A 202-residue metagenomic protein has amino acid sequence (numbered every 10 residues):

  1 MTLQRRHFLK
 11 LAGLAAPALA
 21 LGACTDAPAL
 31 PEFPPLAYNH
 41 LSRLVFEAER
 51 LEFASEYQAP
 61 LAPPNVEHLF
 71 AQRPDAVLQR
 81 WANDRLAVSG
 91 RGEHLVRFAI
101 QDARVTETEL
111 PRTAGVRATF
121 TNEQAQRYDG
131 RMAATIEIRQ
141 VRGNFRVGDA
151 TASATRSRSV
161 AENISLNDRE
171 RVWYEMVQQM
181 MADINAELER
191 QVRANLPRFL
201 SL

Functional and structural regions predicted by a protein language model:
R5-A12: N-terminal export leaders
A12-A20: Gram-negative bacterial Sec-dependent N-terminal signal peptides
L19-H40: Bacterial Sec signal peptide processing site at the extreme N-terminus
V45-E107: N-terminal segment of the mature soluble domain
E49-P60, G143-R169: Short acidic, glycine/tyrosine-flanked loop/strand segments centered on an H-E-D-like triad
A71-D75, Q79, R127, E170-V177 (+1 more regions): Solvent-exposed, acidic/flexible segments
E93-D149: Surface-exposed short loop/turn segments
R142, I164-L202: C-terminal/domain-edge helix-coil "capping" segments
